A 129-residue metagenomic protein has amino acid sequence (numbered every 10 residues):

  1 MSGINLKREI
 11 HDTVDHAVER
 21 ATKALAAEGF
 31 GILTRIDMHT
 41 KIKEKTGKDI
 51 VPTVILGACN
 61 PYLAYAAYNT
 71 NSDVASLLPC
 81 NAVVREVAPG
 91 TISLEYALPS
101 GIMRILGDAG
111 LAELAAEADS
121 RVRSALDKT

Functional and structural regions predicted by a protein language model:
M1-E28: Terminal, regulation- and interaction-focused segments at domain boundaries
R8, L56, L94-Y96: Preference for bulky hydrophobic residues occupying beta-strand positions in well-ordered beta-sheet regions
A27, E44-K45, K128: Residues at alpha-helix termini
G31, D37-V83: Compact, glycine-rich, soluble single-domain proteins
N81-G107: Beta-strand/loop substructures that line and gate deep hydrophobic ligand-binding cavities in soluble
I105-T129: Well-ordered alpha/beta subsegment
